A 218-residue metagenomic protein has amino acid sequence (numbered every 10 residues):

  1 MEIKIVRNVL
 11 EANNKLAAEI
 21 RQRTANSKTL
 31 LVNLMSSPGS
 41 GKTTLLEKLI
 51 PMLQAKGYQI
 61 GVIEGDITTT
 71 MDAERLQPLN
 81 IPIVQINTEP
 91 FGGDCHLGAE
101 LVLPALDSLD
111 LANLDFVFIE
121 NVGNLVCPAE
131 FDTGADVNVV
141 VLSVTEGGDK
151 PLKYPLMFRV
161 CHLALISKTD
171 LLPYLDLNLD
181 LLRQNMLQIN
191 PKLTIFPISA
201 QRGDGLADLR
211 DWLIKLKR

Functional and structural regions predicted by a protein language model:
I3-Q22, N26-V32, S40, L49-A135 (+2 more regions): Nucleotide-state-sensitive switch-loop elements of NTP-binding domains
S36: The Walker A (P-loop) glycine that initiates the GxxxxGKT/S ATP-binding motif of P-loop NTPases
T43: Walker A/P-loop
Q59-I60, V137, H162, T194: Residues at the starts of beta-strands that form the adenosine-phosphate
D66, S167, S199: Active-site glycine-centered loops adjacent to acidic/histidine catalytic or metal-binding residues that shape
I119-L182: Phosphate/Mg2+-binding loops and adjacent switch elements in nucleotide/diphosphate-handling enzyme cores
L171-R218: Canonical P-loop GTPase G-domain recognition
